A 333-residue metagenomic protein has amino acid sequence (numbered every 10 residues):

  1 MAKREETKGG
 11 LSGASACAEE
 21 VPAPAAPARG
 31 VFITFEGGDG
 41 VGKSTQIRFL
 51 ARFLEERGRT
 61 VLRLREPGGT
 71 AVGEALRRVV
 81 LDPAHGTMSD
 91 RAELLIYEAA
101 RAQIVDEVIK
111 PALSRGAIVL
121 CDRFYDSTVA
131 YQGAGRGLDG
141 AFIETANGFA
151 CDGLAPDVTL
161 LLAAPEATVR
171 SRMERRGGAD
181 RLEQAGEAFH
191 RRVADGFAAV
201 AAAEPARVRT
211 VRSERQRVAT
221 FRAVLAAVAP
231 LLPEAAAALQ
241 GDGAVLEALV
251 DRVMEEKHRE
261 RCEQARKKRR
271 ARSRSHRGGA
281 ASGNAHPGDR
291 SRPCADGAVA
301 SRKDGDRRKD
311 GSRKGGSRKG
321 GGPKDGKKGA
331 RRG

Functional and structural regions predicted by a protein language model:
A2-K8, C17-P24, A51, A167-G279 (+6 more regions): NTP-dependent small-molecule kinase module
I33-F35: Hydrophobic anchor at the beta1->P-loop junction of P-loop NTPases
G40: Walker A (P-loop) phosphate-binding loop of P-loop NTPases
K43: Conserved lysine of the Walker
Q46: Hydrophobic positions on the alpha1 helix immediately C-terminal to the Walker A/P-loop
E55-C151, A223: ATP-dependent small-molecule kinase phosphotransfer cores that center on conserved nucleotide phosphate-binding segments
R123, T128-D195: A glycine- and Lys/Arg-enriched "phosphate-lid" helix/loop adjacent to the NTP-binding pocket of small-molecule kinases
